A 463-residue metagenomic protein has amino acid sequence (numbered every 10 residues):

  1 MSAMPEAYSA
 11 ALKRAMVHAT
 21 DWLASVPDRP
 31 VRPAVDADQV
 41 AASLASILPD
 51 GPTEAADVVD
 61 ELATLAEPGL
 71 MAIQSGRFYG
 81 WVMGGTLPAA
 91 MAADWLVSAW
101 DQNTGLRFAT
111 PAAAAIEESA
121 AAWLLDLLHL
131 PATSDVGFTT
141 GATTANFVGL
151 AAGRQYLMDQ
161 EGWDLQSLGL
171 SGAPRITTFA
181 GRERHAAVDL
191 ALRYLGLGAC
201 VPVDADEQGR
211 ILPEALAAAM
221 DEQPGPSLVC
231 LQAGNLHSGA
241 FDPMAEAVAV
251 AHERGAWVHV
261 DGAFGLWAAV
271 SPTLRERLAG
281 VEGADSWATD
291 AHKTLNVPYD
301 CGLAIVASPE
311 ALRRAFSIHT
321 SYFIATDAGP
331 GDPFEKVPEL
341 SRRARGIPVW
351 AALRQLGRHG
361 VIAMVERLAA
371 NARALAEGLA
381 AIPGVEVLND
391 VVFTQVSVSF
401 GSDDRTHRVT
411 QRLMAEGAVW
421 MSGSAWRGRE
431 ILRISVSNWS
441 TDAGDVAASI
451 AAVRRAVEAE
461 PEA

Functional and structural regions predicted by a protein language model:
M1-T133, W439, A452-V453: N-terminal entrance/gating region of PLP-dependent enzymes' catalytic architecture
P88-G181, A187: Well-ordered mid-protein domain cores that form the structural environment of catalytic cofactors
A132-T133, A173, N389-T394, A425-I431: Short Gly/Ser/Thr- and Asp/Glu-enriched loop/turn motifs at secondary-structure junctions
S134, P383-V387, A418-G423: A short linear hydrophobic-aromatic micro-motif
A145-R313: Conserved PLP-enzyme active-site core in the AAT-like
A279-P383, D390: Active-site C-terminal subdomain of aminotransferase-like
V385-L413: Conserved PLP-binding catalytic core of the aspartate aminotransferase-like
W426-A463: PLP-dependent enzyme catalytic core of the Aspartate aminotransferase-like
